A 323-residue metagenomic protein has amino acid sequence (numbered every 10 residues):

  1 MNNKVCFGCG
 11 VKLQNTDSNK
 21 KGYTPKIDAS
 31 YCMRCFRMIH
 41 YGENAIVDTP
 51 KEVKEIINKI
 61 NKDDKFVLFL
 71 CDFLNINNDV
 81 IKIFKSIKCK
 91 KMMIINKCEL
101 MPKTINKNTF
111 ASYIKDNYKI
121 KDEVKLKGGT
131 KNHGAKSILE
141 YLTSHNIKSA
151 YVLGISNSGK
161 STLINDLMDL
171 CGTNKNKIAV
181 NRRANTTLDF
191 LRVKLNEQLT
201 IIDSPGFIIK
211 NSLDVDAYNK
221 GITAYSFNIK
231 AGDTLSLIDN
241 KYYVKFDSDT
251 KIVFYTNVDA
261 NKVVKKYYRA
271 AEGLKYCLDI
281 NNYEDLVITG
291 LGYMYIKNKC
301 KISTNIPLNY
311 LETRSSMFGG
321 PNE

Functional and structural regions predicted by a protein language model:
N2-V67, C71-L74, I83-M92, C98 (+1 more regions): Helix-rich effector regions associated with P-loop NTPase G domains
I60-N61, V80-K88, I114-Y118, Y141-H145 (+2 more regions): Alpha-helix C-terminal capping segments
L68, M92-M93, K125, Y151: A structural signal for isolated positions on well-ordered beta-strands in alpha/beta enzyme cores
I76-D79, A135, K160: Short, well-ordered alpha-helical microsegments
N78, P102-I105, D166, L191 (+1 more regions): Generic hydrophobic alpha-helical membrane-span motif
K82-K85, K107-F110, D166-L167, V215-A217: Short, glycine/charged-enriched secondary-structure capping and boundary segments
N96, S156-T162, S204: Ser/Thr-glycine-rich phosphate-binding loops at phosphate-binding pockets of nucleotides, nucleotide cofactors
L100-S158, N165-D169, T173, K177: Canonical P-loop GTPase G-domain recognition
